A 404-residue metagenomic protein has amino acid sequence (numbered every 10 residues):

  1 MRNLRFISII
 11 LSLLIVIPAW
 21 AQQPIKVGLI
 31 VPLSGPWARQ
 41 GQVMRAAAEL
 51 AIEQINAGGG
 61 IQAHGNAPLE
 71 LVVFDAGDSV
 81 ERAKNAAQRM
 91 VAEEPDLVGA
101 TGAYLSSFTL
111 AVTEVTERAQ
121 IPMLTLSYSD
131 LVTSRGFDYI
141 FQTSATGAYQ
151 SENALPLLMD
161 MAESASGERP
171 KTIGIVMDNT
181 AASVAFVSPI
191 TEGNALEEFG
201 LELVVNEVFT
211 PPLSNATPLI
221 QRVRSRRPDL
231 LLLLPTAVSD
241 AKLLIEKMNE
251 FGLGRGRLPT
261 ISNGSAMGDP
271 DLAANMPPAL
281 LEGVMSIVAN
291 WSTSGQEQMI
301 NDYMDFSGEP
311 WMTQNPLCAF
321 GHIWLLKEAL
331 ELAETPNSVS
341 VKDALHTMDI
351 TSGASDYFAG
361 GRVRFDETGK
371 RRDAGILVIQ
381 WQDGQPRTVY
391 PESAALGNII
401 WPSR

Functional and structural regions predicted by a protein language model:
M1-F6: Positively charged n-region of N-terminal signal peptides that target proteins for export
I7-L11, A21-R404: Extracytosolic ligand-binding ectodomains
V16-P18: N-terminal signal peptide c-region/cleavage motif recognized by signal peptidases
